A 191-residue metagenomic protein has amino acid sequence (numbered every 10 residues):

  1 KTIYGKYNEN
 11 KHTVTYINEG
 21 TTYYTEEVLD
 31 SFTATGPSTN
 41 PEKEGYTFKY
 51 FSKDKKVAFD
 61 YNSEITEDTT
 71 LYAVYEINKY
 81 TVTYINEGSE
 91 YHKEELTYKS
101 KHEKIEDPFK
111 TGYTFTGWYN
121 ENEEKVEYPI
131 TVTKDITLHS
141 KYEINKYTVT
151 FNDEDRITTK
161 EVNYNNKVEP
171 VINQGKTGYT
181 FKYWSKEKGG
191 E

Functional and structural regions predicted by a protein language model:
K1-E191: Secondary-structure capping and domain/repeat boundary segments
